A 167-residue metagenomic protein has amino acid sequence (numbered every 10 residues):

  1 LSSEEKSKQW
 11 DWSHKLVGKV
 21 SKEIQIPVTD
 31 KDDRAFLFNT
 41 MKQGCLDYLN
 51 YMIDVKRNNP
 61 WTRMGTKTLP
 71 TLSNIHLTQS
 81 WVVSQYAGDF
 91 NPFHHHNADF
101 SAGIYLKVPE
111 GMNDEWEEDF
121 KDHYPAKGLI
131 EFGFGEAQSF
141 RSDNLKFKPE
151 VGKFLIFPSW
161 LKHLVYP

Functional and structural regions predicted by a protein language model:
L1-T71, W81, A87-N91, A126: Non-heme Fe(II)/2-oxoglutarate
I75-I156, Y166: Catalytic core of non-heme Fe(II) oxygenases with the double-stranded beta-helix
L161-L164: Short, charged beta-turn/beta-strand-edge "cap" motif at the junction between a beta-strand and an adjacent loop
